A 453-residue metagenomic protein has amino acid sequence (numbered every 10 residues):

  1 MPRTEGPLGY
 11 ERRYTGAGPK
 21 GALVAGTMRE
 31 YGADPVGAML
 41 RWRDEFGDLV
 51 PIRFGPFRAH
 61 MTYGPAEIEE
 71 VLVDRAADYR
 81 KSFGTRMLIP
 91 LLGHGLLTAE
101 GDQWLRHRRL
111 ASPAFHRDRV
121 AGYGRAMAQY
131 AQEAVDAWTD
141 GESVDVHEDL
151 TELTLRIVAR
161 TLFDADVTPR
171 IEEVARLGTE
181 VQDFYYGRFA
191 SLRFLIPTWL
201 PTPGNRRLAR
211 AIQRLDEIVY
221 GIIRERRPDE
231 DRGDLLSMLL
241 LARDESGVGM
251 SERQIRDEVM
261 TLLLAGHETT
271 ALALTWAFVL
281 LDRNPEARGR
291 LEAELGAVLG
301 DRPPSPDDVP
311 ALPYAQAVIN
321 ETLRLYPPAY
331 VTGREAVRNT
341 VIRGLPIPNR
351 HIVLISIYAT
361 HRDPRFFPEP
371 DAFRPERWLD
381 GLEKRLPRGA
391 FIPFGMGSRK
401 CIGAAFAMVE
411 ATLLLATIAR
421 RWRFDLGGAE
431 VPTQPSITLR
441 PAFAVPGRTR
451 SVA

Functional and structural regions predicted by a protein language model:
M1-G16, R80-R86, A99, Q103-L105 (+3 more regions): Cytochrome P450 heme-thiolate monooxygenase catalytic core
M1-R106, A121, R125-E133, L153 (+5 more regions): N-terminal membrane-proximal hinge/A-helix region immediately C-terminal to the signal-anchor transmembrane segment
M1-R12, R43, A131, L177-T179 (+4 more regions): Cytochrome P450 proximal C-terminal region
M28-G47, E217, G221, R302-R343: Conserved cytochrome P450 K-helix E-x-x-R motif and the immediately C-terminal K′/meander segment
E230-G233, E292-L312, L325-L345, L354 (+3 more regions): Cytochrome P450 fold signature focused on the C-terminal beta-domain
T269-E294, A404-W422: Cytochrome P450 catalytic-core helices
I355-E383: Conserved cytochrome P450 K-helix/beta-meander segment immediately N-terminal to the heme-binding cysteine loop
